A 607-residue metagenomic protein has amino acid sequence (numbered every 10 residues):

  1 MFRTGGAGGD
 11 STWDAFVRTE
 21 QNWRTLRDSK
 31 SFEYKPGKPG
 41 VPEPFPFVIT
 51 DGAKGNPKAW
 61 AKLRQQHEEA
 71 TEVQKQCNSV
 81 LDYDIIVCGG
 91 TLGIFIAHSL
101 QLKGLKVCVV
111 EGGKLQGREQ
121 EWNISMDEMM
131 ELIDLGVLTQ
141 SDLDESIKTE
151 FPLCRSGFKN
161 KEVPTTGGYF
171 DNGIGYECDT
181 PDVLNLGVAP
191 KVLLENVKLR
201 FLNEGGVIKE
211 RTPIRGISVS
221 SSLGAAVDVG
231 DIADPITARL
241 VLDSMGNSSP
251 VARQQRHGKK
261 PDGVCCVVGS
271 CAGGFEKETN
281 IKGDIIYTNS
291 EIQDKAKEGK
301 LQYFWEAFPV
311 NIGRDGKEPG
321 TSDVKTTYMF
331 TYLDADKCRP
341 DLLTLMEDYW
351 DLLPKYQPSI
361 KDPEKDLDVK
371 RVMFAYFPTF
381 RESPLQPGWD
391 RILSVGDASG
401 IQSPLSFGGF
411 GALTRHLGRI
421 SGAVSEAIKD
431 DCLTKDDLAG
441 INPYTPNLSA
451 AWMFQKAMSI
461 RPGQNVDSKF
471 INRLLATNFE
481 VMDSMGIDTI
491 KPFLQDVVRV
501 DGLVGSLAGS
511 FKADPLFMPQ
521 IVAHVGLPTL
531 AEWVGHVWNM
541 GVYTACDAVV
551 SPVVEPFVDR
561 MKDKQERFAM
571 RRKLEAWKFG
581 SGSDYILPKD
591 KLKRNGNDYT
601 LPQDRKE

Functional and structural regions predicted by a protein language model:
M1-D84, L102-K103, L574-E607: Extreme N-terminal leader/targeting segments of oxidoreductases
I86, G90-T91, I96-E121: Glycine-rich FAD pyrophosphate-binding loop
K114-P164: N-terminal FAD cofactor-binding segment of flavoenzymes
N123, G175-R200, P250, V267 (+1 more regions): Short beta-strand to alpha-helix junction loop
L132, T321, Y332-M373, G422-K435: Flavin-binding catalytic cores
R200-K355, L417: Predominantly flavin-linked oxidoreductase catalytic cores and closely associated redox partners
V372-S394, A398-G400: FAD-binding beta-loop-beta segment adjacent to the flavin cofactor pocket
G418-L475: Active-site-proximal substrate-binding core of FAD-dependent oxidoreductases
